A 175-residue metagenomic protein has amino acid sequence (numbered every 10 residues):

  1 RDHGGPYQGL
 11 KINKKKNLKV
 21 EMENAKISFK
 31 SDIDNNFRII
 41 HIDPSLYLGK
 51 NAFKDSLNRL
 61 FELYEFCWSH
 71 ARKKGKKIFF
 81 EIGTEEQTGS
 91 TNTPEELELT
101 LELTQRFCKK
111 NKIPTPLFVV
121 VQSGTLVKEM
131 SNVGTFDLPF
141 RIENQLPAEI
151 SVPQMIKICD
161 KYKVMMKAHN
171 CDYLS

Functional and structural regions predicted by a protein language model:
R1, Y7-K11, K73, P116-L117: Generic preference for hydrophobic/aromatic residues in regular secondary structure cores
D2, I82: Conserved, mostly hydrophobic/aromatic
H3-N24, K167: Active-site mouth loops of central-metabolism enzymes
G4-L10, S45-K50, Q87-G89, L126-K128: Conserved radical SAM core fold
K19-D34, R38, A52-K74, E85-S175: Active-site capping/gating regions of soluble enzymes
I39-S45: Divalent metal-dependent hydrolysis catalytic cores, especially in the metallo-beta-lactamase
I42, K76-F80: Short, conserved phosphate-binding/catalytic loop or strand-edge motifs used in phosphoryl-/nucleotidyl-transfer
